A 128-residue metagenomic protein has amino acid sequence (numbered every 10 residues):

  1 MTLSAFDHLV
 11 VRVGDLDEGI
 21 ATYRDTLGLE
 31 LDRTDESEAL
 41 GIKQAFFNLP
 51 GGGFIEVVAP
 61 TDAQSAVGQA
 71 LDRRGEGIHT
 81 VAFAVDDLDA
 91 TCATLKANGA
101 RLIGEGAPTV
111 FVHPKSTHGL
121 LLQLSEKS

Functional and structural regions predicted by a protein language model:
M1-I20, E76-F83, S128: N-terminal beta-strand motif that seeds the catalytic metal site of vicinal oxygen chelate
M1-T2, A45-N48, I55, D89-S128: Vicinal oxygen chelate
G19, L27-E30, G53-I55, Q64-A66 (+2 more regions): Short loop/beta submotifs within extracellular cysteine-rich repeat domains
G19-T26, F47, L95: Conserved active-site tyrosine of GNAT-family acetyltransferases
L31, S37-K43, E56-Q69, L102 (+1 more regions): Intrinsic, low-complexity N-terminal interaction/targeting segments
I42, P50-G52, R73-I78: Short connector loops at helix/strand junctions that flank enzyme active sites, especially segments positioning acidic
A66-L95: Mid-chain, well-packed structural core segment of small domains
